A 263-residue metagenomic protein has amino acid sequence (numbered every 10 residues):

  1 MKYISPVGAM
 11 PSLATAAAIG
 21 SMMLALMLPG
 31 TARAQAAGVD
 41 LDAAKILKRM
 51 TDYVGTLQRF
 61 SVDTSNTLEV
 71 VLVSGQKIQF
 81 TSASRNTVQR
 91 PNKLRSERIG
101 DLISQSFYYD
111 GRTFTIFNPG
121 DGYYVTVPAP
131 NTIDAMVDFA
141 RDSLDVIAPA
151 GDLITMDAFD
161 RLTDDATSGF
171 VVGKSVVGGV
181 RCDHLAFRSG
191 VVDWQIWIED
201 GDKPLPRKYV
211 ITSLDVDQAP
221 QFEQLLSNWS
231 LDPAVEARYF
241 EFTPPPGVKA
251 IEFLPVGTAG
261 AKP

Functional and structural regions predicted by a protein language model:
M1-S12: N-terminal secretory signal peptides that target proteins for export/translocation
A14-P29: Bacterial N-terminal signal peptides
A32-A36: Boundary at the C-terminal end of the N-terminal hydrophobic targeting segment
G38-L41, S65-T67, T115-I116, V125 (+1 more regions): Gly/Pro-enriched, hydrophobic low-complexity segments that function as extracytoplasmic propeptides/linkers
G38-Y123, P204: N-terminal mature ectodomain segment of secretory-pathway/periplasmic proteins
I116-D152: Acidic/charged, solvent-exposed loop-and-adjacent secondary-structure segments enriched in E/D, K/R, S/T, and G/P
G260-P263: Short, solvent-exposed mixed-charge patches
